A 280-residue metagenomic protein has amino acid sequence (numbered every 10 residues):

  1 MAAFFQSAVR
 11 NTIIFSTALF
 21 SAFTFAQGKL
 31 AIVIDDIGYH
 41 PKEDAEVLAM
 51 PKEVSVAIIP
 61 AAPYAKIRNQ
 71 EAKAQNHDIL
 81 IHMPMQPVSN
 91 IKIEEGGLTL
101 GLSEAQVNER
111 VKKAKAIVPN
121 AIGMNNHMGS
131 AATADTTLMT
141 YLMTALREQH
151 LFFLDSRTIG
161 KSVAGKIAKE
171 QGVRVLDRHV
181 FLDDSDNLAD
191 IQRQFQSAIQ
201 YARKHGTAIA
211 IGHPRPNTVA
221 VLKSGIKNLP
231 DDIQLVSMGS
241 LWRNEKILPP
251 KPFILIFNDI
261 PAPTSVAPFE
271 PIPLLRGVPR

Functional and structural regions predicted by a protein language model:
M1-I13: Bacterial N-terminal signal peptides that target proteins for export
S21-F23: N-terminal signal peptide c-region/cleavage motif recognized by signal peptidases
A26-I91: Active-site beta->alpha N-cap acidic-glycine motif
K29-A31, E53-A57, D78-L80, I122-N125 (+3 more regions): Structural preference for beta-strand elements that scaffold enzyme active sites
L30-I34, E95-A105, D184-A189: Active-site mouth loops of central-metabolism enzymes
A72-N120: Substrate-binding cleft of extracellular glycoside hydrolase catalytic domains
E104-Q196, Y201-R203, H213-Q234, S240: Catalytic domains of cell-wall/extracellular-matrix polysaccharide-remodeling enzymes, centered on de-N-acetylation
P230-R280: C-terminal accessory extensions appended to soluble enzyme cores
